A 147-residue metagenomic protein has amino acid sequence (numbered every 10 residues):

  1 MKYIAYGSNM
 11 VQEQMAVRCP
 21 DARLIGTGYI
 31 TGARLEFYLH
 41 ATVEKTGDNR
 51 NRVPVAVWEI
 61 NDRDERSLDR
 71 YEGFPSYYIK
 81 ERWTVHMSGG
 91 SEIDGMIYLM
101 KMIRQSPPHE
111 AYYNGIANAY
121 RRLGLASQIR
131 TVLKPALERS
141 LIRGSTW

Functional and structural regions predicted by a protein language model:
M1-W147: Glycine-aromatic micro-motifs
